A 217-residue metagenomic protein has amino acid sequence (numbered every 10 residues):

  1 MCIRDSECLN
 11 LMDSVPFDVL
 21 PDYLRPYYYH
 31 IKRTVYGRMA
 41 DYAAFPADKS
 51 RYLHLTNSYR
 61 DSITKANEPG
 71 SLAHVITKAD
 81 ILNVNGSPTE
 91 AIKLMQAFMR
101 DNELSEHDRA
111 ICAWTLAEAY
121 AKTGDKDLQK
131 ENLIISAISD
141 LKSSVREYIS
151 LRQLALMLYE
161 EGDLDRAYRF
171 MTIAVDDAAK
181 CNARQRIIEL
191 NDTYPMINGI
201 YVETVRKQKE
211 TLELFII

Functional and structural regions predicted by a protein language model:
R4-R206, E210: A "functional boundary" signal
E213-I217: Selective detector of the "anchor" transmembrane alpha-helix that sits immediately C-terminal
